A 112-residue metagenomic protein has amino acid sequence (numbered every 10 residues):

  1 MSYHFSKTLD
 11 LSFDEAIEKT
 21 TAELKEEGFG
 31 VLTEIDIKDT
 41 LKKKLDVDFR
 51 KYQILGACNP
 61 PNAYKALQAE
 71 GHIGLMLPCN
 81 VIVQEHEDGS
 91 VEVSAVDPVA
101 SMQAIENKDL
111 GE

Functional and structural regions predicted by a protein language model:
M1-E27: Terminal, regulation- and interaction-focused segments at domain boundaries
G30, D36-I82: Compact, glycine-rich, soluble single-domain proteins
E85-G89: Short acidic-glycine loop/turn motifs at beta-strand connectors
S90-S94: General beta-strand recognition
V96-S101: Short, solvent-exposed aromatic-acidic interface loops
Q103-E112: Well-ordered alpha/beta subsegment
